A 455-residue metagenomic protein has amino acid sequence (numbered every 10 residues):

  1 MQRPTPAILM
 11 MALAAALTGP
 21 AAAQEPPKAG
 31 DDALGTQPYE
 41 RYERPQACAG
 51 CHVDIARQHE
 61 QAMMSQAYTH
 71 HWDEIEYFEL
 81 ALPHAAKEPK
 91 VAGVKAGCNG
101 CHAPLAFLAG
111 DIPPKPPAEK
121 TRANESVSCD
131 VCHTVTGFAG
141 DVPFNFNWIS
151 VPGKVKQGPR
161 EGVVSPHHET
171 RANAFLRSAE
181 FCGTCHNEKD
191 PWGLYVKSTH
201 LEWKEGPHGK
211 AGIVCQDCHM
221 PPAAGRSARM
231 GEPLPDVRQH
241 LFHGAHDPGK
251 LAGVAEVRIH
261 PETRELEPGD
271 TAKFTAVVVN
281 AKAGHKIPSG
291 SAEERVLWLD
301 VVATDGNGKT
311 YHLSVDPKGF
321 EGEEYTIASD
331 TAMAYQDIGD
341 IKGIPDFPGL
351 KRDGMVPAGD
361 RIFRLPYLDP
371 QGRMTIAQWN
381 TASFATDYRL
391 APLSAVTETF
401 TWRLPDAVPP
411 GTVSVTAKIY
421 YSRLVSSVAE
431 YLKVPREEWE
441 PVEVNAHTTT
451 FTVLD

Functional and structural regions predicted by a protein language model:
M1-L9: Bacterial N-terminal signal peptides that target proteins for export
I8-T18: Bacterial N-terminal signal peptides
T18, E43-Q46, D54, L176-E180 (+4 more regions): Generic structural microfeature
G19-A23: Sec/Tat signal peptide C-region and signal peptidase I cleavage site
Q24-R177, F181-G209, F384: Sequence context of c-type cytochrome heme-c attachment sites
E60, D190, P207-G212, Q216-D217 (+1 more regions): Short, conserved sequence motifs used for protein processing/export or organelle targeting and for catalysis
